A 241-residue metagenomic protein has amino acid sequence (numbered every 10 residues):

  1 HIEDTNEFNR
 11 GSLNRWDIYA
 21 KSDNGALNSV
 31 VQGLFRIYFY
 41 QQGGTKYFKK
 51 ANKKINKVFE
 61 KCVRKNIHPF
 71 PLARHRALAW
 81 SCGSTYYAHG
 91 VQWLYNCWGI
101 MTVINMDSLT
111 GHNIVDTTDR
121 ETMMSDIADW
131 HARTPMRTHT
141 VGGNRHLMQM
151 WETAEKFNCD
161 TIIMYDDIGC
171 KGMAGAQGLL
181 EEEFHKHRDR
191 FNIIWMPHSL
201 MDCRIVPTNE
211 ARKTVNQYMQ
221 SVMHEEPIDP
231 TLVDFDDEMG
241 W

Functional and structural regions predicted by a protein language model:
H1, H68, H75, H89 (+7 more regions): Histidine (H) residue identity feature
H1-N113: A charged, amphipathic alpha-helical module
F8, R15, K54, V58-C62 (+5 more regions): Residues that form generic nucleotide/phosphate-binding pockets
Q41-K49, G111-R145: Acidic/glycine-enriched edge-of-secondary-structure segments
W80-S81, T140, C170: A generic secondary-structure micro-motif detector that highlights 1-2 residue hydrophobic/ambivalent hotspots embedded
S84-H89, T110-I114, M148, G169-M173 (+2 more regions): Flexible loop/turn segments at secondary-structure boundaries
L94-C97, M101-I104, D119-I127, P135 (+1 more regions): Hydrophobic alpha/beta core scaffold segments
D234-W241: A cross-taxonomic marker for long C-terminal extensions/tails that follow the last structured domain
